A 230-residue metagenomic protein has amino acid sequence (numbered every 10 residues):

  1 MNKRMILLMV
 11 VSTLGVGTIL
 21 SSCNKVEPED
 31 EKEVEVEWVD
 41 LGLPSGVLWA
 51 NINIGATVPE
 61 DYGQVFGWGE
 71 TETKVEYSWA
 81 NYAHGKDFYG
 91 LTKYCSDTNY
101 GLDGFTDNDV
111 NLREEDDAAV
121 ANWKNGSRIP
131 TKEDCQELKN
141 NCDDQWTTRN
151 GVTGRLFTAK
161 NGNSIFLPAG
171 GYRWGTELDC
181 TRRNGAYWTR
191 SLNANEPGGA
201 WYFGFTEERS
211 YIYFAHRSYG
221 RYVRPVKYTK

Functional and structural regions predicted by a protein language model:
M1-M9: Bacterial N-terminal signal peptides that target proteins for export
N2, V16-G17, V223: Intrinsically disordered, low-complexity regions
V10-G15: Hydrophobic helical h-region of N-terminal Sec-dependent signal peptides in bacterial secretory/periplasmic proteins
I19-S22: C-terminal motif of bacterial Sec signal peptides marking the signal peptidase cleavage site
V26-T98, L102-K230: C-terminal, surface-exposed recognition/capping segments
